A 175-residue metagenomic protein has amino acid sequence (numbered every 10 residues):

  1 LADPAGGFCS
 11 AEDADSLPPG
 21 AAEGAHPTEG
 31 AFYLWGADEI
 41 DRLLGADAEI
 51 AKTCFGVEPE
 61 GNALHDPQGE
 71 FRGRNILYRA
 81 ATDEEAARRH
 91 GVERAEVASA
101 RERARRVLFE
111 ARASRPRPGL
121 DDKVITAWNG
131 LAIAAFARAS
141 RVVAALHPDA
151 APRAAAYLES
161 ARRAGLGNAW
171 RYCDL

Functional and structural regions predicted by a protein language model:
L1-L175: Glycan-recognition and catalytic cores of secretory/periplasmic carbohydrate-active enzymes
